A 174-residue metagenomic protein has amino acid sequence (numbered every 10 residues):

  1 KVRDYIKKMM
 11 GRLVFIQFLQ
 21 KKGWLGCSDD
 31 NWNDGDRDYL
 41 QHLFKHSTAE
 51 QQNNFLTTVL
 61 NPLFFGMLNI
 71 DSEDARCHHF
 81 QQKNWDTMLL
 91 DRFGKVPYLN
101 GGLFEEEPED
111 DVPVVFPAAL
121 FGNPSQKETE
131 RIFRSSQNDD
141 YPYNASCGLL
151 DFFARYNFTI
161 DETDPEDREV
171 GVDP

Functional and structural regions predicted by a protein language model:
K1-P174: Preference for the N-terminal adenyl/adenosyl cofactor-binding alpha/beta module
